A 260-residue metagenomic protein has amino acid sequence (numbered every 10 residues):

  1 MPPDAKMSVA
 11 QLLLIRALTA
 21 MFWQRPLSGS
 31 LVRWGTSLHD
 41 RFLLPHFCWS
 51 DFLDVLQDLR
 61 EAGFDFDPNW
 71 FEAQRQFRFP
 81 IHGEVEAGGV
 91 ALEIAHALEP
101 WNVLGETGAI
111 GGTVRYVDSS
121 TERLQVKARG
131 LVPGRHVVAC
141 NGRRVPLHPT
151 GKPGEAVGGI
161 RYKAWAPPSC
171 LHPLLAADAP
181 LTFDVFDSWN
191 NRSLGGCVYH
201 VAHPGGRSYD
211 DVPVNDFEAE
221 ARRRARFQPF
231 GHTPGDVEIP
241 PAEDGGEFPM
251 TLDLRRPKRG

Functional and structural regions predicted by a protein language model:
M1-G260: C-terminal accessory/tail domains of diverse enzymes
